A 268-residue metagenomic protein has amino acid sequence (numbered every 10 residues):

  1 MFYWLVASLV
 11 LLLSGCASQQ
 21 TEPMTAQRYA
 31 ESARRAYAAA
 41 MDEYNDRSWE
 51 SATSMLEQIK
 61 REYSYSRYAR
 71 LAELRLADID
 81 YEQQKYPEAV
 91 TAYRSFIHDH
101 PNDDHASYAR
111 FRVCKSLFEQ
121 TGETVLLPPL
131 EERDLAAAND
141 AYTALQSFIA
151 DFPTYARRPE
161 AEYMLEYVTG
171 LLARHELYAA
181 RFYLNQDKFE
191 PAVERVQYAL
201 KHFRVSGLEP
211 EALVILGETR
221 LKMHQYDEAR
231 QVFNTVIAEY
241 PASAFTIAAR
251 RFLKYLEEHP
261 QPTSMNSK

Functional and structural regions predicted by a protein language model:
Y3-S14: Bacterial N-terminal signal peptides
L12, C16-K268: Acidic, polar-rich low-complexity tracts and alpha-helical solenoid repeat scaffolds
